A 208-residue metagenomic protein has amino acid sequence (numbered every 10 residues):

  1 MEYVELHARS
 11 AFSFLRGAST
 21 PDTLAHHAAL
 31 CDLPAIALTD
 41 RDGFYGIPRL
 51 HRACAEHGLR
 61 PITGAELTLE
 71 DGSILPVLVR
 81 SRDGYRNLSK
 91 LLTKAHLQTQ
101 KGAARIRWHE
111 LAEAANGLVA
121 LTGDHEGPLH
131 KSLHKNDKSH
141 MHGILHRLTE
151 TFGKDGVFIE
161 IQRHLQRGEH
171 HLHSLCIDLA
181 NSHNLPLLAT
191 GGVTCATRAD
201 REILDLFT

Functional and structural regions predicted by a protein language model:
M1-T208: Phosphodiester-processing cores and adjacent nucleic acid-binding clamps
